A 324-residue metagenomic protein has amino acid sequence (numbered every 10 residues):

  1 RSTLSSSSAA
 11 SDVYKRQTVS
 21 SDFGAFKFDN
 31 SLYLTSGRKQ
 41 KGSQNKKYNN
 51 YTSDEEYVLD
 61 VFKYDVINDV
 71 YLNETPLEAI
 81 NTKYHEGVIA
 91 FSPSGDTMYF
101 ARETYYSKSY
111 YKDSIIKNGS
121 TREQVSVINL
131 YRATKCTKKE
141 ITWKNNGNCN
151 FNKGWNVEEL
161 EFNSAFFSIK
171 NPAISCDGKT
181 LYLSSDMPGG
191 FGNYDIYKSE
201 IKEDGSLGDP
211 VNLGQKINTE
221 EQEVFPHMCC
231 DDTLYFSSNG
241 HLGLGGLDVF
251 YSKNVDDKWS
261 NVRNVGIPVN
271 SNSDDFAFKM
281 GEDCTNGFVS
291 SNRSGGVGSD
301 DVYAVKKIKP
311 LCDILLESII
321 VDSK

Functional and structural regions predicted by a protein language model:
R1-L4: Short, well-ordered junction/capping motifs at the entry into regular secondary structure
S7-I319, S323: Short, conserved micro-motifs composed of acidic
